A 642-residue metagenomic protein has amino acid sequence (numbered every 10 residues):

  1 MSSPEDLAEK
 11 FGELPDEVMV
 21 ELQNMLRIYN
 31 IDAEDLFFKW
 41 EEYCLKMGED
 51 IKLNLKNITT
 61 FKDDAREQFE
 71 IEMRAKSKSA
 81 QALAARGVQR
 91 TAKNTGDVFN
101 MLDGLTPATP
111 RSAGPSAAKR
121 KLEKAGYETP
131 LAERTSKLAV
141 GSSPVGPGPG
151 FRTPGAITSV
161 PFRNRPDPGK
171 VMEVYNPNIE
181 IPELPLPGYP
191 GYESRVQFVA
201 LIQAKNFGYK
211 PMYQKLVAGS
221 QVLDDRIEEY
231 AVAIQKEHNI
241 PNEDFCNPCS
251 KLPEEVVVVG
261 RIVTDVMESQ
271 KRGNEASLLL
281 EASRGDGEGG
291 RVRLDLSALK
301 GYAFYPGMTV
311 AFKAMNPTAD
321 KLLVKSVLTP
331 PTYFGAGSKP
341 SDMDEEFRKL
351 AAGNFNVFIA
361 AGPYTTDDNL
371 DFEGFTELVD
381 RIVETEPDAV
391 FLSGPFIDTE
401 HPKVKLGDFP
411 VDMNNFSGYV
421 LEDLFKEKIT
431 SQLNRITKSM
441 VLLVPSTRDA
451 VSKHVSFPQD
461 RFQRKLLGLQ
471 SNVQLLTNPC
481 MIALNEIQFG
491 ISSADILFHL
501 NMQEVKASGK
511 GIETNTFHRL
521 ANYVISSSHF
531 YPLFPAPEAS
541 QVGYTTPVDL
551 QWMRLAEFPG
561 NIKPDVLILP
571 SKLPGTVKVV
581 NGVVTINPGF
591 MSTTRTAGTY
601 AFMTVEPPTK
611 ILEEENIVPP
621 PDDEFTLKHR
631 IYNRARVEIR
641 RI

Functional and structural regions predicted by a protein language model:
M1-I642: Extended recognition/assembly regions associated with phosphoester-bond processing machinery
